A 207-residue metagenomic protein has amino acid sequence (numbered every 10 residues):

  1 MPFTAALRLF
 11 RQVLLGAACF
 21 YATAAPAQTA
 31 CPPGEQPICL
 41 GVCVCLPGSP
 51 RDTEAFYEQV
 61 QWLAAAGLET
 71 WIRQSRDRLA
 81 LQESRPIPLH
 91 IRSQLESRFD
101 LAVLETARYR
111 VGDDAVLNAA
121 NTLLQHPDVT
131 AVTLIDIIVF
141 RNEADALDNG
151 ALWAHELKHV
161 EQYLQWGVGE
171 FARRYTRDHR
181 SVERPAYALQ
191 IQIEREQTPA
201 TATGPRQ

Functional and structural regions predicted by a protein language model:
P2-T70: N-terminal low-structure segments adjacent to metalloprotease catalytic domains across cellular compartments
T29, Q82-V132, I137, Q192 (+1 more regions): Auxiliary, metal-adjacent structural segments of Zn-dependent hydrolase domains
T70-L81: Short, contiguous pre-domain boundary segments
L81-L89, R174-Y187: Active-site metal-coordination segments of metallo-dependent hydrolases
I137-A154, T176-D178: Short pre-active-site segment immediately N-terminal to the catalytic Zn-binding motif
L157-R174: Catalytic Zn2+-binding segment of zinc metalloproteases
D178-Q207: Active-site or metal-binding loop neighborhoods of secreted/extracellular toxin and effector enzymes
